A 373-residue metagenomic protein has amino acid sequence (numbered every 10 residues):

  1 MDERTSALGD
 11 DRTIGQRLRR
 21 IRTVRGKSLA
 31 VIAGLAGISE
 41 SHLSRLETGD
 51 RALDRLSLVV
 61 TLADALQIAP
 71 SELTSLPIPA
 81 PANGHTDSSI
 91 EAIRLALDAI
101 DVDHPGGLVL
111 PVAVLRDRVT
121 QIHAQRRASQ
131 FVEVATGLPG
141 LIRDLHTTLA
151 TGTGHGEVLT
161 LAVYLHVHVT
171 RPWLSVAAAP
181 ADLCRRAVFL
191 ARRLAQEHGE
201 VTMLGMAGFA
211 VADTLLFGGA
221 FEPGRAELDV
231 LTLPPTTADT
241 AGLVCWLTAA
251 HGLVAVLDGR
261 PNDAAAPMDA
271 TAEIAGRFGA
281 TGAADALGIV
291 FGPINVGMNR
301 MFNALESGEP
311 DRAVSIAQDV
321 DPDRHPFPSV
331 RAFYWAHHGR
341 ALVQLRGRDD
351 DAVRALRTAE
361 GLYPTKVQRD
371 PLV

Functional and structural regions predicted by a protein language model:
M1-G26: A short, Lys/Arg-rich alpha-helix, primarily the initiator
E3-T5, D10, R118-V119, H123-V373: Conserved binding/catalytic microenvironments
L18, L29-A33, L43-E47, L73: Conserved hydrophobic/aromatic packing and binding residues within compact polymer-binding modules
R22, A33, A63: The alpha-helix within a helix-turn-helix
S28, S39-H42, R55, A69: Short coil turns linking two alpha-helices in DNA-binding domains
G37, S57-E72: DNA major-groove recognition helix of helix-turn-helix/homeodomain DNA-binding modules
G37-L53, T61, I78-P79: Recognition helix of helix-turn-helix/homeodomain-like DNA-binding domains that insert into the DNA major groove
Q67-A82, V296: Short C-terminal boundary/hinge segments that cap the last helix of small helical domains
